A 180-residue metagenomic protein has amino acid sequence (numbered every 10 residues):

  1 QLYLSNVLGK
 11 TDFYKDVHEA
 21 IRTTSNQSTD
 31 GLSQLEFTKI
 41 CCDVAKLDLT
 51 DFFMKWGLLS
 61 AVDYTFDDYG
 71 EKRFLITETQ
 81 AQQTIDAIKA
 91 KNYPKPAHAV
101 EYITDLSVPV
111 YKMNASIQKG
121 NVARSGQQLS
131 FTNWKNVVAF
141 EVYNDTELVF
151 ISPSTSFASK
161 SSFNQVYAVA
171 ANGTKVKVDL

Functional and structural regions predicted by a protein language model:
L2-E36, C42-A45, L58: Non-catalytic carbohydrate-binding regions of carbohydrate-active enzymes
T29-D179: Beta/coil-rich, acidic/histidine-enriched accessory regions frequently appended to metallopeptidases
